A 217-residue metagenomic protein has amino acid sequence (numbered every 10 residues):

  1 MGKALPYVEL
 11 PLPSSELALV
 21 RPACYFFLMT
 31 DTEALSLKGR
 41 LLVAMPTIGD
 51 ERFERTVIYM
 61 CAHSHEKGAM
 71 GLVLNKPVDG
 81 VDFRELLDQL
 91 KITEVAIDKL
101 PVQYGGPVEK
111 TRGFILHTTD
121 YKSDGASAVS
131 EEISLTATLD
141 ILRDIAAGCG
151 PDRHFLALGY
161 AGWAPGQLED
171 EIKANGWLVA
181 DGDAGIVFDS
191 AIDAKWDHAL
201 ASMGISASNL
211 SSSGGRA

Functional and structural regions predicted by a protein language model:
L5, F26-L28: Short hydrophobic targeting helices and cationic amphipathic motifs that mediate membrane/organellar targeting
L5, L12-P13: Short, often N-terminal, low-complexity regions that either remain intrinsically disordered or form a short helix
M29-A217: A short aromatic-anchored loop/beta-hairpin motif
